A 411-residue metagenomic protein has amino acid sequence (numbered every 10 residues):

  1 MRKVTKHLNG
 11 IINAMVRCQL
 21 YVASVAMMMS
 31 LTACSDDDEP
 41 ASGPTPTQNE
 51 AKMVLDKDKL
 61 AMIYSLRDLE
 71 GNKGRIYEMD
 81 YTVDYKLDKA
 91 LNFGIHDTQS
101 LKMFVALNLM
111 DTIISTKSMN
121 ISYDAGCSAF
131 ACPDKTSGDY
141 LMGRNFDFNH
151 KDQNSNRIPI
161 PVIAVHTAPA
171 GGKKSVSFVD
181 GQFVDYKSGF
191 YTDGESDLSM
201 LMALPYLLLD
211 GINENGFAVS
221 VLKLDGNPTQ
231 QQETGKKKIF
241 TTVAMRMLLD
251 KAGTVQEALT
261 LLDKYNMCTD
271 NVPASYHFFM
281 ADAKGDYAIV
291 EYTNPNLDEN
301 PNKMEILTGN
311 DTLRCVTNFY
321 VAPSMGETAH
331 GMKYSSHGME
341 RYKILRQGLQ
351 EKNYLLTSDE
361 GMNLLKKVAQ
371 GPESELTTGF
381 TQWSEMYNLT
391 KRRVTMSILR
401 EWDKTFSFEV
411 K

Functional and structural regions predicted by a protein language model:
M1-V16: N-terminal secretory signal peptides that target proteins for export/translocation
I12-A26: Sec-dependent signal peptide hydrophobic core
M29-A33: C-terminal motif of bacterial Sec signal peptides marking the signal peptidase cleavage site
S35-G253, M267-C268, Y354-K411: N-terminal mature-domain region immediately after signal-peptide cleavage in secreted/organellar precursors
R246-L249, L259-L262, R346: Non-transmembrane alpha-helical segments in soluble domains of secreted/periplasmic/extracellular proteins
T260-D270, F278: Secretory/export targeting leaders with adjacent low-complexity proregions
V272-G326: Extended amphipathic alpha-helical segments with heptad-repeat/coiled-coil character used for oligomerization, fusion
H330-E360: Long, charge-rich alpha-helical interaction segments
